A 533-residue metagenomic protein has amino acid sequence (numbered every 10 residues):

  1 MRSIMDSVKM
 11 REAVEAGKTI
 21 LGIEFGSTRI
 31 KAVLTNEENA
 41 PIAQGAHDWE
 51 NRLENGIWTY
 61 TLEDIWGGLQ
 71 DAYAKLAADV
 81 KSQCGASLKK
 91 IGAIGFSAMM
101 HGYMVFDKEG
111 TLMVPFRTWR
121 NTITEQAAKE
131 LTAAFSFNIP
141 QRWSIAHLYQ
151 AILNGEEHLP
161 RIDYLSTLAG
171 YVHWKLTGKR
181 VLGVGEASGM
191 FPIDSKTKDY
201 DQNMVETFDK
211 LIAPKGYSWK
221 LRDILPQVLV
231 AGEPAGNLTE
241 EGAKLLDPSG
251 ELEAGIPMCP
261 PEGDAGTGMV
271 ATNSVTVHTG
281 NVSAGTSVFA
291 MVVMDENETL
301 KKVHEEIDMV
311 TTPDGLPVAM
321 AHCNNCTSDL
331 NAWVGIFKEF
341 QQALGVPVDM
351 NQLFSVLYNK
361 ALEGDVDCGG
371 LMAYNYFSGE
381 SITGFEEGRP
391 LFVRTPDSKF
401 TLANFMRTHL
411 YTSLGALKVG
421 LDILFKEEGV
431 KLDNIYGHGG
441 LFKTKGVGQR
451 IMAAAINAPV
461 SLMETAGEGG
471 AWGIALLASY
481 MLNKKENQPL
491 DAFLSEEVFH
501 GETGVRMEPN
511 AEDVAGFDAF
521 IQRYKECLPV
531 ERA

Functional and structural regions predicted by a protein language model:
M1-V114, K129, R161, R222 (+4 more regions): N-terminal glycine/serine-rich phosphate-binding loop of ATP-dependent small-molecule kinases, especially carbohydrate
I4-G17, L21-G22, L88, Q126-L182 (+3 more regions): Active-site core segments that coordinate phosphate-bearing ligands/cofactors across diverse enzyme families
A46, T118, R506: Conserved beta-strand positions that form and line the central face of beta-propeller blades
W58, L62, W66-L69, F96 (+4 more regions): Generic structural signal for well-ordered secondary structure
K81-T118, N138-P140, H173-G185, G189-D194 (+1 more regions): Short beta-strand-loop/turn "lid" adjacent to the catalytic site in phosphate-handling enzymes
N121: Carbohydrate-associated surface elements
